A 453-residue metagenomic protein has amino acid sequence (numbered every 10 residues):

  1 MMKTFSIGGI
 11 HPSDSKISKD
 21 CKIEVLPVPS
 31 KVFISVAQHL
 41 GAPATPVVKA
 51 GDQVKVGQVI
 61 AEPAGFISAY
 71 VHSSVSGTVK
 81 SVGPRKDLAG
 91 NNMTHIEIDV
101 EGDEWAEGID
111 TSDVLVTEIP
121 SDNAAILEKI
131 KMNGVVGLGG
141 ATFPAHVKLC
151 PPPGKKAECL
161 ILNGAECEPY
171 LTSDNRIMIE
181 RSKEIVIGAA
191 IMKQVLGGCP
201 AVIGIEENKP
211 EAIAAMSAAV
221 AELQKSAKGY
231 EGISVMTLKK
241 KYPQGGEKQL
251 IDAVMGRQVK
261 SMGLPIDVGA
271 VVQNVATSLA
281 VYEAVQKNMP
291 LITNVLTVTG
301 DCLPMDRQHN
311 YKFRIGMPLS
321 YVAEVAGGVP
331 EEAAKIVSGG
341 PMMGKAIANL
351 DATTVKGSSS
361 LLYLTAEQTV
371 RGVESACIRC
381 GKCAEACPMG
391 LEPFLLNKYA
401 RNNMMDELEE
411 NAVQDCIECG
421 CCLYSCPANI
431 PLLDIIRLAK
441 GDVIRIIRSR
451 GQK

Functional and structural regions predicted by a protein language model:
M1-V47: N-terminal, Lys/Arg-enriched amphipathic/low-complexity engagement segments that precede the first folded domain
K49-E62, S81: Short, well-structured beta-strand-loop connectors
G77-V79: Conserved hydrophobic positions within beta-strands
K86-F143, G154, A227: Acidic low-complexity segments
A106-G108, G137, L160-D174: Gly-rich Lys/Arg/Thr-decorated short loops/hinges at beta-loop-alpha junctions or inter-strand turns that position
A165, G198-L319, V325-P330: Hydrophobic alpha-helical positions that pack around
I179-V195: Histidine-anchored nucleotide/phosphate-binding helix
S358-E374, A384, P388-Y424, A428-K453: Ferredoxin-type iron-sulfur electron-transfer modules in oxidoreductases and energy-metabolism complexes
